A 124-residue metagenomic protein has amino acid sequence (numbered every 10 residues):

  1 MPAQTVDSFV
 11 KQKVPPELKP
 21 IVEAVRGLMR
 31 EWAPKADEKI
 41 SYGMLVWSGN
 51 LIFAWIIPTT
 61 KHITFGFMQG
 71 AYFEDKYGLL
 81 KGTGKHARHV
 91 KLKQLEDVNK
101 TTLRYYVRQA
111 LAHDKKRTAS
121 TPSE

Functional and structural regions predicted by a protein language model:
M1-E124: Charge-dense, helix-prone N-terminal extensions
